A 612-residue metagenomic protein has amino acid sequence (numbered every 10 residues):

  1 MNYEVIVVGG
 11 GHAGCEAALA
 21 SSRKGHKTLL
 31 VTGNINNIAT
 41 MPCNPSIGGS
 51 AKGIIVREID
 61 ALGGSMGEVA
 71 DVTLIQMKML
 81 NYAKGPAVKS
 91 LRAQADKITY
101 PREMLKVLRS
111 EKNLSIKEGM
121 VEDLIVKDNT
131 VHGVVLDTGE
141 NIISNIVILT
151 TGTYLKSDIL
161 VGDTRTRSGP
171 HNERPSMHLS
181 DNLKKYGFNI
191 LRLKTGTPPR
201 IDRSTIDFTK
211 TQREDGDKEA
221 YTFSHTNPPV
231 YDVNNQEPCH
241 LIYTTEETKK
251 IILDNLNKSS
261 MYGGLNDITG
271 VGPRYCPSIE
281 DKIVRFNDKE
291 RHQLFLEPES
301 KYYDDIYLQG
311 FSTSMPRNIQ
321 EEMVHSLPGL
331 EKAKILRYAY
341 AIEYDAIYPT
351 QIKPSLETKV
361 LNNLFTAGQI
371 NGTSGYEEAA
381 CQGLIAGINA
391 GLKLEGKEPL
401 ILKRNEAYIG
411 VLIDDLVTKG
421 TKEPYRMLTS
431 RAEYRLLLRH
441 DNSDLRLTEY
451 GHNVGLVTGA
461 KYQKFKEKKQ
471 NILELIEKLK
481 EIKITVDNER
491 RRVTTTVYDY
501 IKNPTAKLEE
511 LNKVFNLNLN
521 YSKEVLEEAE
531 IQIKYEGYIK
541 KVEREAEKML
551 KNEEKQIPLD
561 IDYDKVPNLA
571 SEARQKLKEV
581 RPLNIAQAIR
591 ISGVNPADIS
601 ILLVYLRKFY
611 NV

Functional and structural regions predicted by a protein language model:
M1-A13: Beta1/beta-strand and adjacent pyrophosphate-binding region of the FAD-binding site in flavoprotein oxidoreductases
Y3, D137-I146: Core beta-strand elements of the Rossmann-like FAD/NAD(P) dinucleotide-binding domain in flavoenzyme oxidoreductases
L19-D123, T150-R167, R174, H178-L179 (+3 more regions): Conserved N-terminal/central alpha/beta ligand/cofactor-binding core
N34, K52, M79, S180-E321 (+2 more regions): An anion/pyrophosphate-binding glycine-rich loop and adjacent beta-alpha core in soluble alpha-beta enzymes
I125-N141: Conserved beta-strand-loop-beta-strand element in the redox core of flavoprotein oxidoreductases
F295, Y307-T373, I401-D414, S522-K576 (+1 more regions): A glycine-rich dinucleotide-binding beta-alpha-beta segment and adjacent secondary-structure elements that constitute
A379-L400: Internal hydrophobic alpha-helix adjacent to the cofactor/substrate pocket in enzyme cavities
R431, T448-S600, V604-V612: Extended, charge-enriched "interface" segments that sit outside catalytic cores
